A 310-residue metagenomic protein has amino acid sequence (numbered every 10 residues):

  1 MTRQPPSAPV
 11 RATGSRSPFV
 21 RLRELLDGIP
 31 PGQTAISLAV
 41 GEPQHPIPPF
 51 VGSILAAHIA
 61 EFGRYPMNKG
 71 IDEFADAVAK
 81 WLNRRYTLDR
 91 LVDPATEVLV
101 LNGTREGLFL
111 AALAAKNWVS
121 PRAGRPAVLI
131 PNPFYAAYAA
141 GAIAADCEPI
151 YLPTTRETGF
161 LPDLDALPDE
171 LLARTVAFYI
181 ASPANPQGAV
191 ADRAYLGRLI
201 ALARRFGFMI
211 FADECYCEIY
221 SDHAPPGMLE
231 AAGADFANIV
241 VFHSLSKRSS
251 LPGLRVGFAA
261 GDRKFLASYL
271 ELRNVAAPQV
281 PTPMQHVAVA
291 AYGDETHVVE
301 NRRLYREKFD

Functional and structural regions predicted by a protein language model:
M1-A12: Generic N-terminal amphipathic, Lys/Arg-enriched alpha-helix
V10-E106, A291-Y292: N-terminal small-domain helix-loop-helix segment of the aminotransferase-like
I54, R198-F206, A231, S268: Catalytic-core regions built around general acid/base machinery
G63-A201, E218-I219, H223-A234: Conserved core of the PLP fold type I
P126, R205-M209, F236-A237: A short helix->loop->beta-strand "cap" motif at the edges of active sites that frequently abuts
V176-A177, M209, V240: Short, Asp-centered acidic motifs that coordinate Mg2+ and/or phosphate in catalytic or ligand-binding sites
E214: Walker B catalytic acidic pair
N238-D310: PLP-dependent aminotransferase class I/II
